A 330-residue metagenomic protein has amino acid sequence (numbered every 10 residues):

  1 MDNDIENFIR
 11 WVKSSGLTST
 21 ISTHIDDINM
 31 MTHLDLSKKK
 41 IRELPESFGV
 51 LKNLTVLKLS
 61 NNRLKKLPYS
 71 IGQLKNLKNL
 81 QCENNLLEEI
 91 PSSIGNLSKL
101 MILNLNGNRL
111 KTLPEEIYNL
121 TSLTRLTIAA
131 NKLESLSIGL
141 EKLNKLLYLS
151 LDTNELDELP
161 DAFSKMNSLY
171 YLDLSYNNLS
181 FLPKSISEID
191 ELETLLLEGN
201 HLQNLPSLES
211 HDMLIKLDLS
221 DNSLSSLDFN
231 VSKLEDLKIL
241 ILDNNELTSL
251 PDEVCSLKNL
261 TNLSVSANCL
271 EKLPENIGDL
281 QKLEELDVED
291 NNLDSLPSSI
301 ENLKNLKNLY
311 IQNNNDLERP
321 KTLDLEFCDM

Functional and structural regions predicted by a protein language model:
M1-G107, K111-N244, T248-A267, E271-E275 (+3 more regions): The feature captures the LRR N-terminal capping module
